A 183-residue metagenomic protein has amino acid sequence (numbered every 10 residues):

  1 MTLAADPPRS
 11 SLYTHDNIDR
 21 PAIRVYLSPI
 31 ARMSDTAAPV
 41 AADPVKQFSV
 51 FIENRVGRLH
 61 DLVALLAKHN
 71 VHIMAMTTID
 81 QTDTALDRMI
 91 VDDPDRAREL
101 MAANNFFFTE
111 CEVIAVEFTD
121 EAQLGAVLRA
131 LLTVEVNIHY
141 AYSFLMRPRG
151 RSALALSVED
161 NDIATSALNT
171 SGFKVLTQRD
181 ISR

Functional and structural regions predicted by a protein language model:
M1-L3, R9, T14, R20: Targeting/processing segments of secretory and organellar proteins
A5-D6, A37: Generic extreme N-terminus detector
N17, I23-R183: A conserved regulatory-domain signal marking ACT and ACT-like small-molecule sensing domains and adjacent regulatory
